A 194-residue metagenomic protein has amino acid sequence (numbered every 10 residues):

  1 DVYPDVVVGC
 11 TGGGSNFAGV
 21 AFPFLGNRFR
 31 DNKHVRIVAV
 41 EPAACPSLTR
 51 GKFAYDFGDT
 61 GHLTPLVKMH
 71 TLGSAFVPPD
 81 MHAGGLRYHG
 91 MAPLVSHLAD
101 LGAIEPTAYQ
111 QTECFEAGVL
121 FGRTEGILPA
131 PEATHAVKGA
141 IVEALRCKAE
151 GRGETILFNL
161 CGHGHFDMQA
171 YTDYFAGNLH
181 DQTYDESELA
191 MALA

Functional and structural regions predicted by a protein language model:
D1, G26-H34, A39-I127, P131 (+1 more regions): Active-site/ligand-binding loops adjacent to catalytic centers
Y3-A18, I37, E154-L160: A short, small-residue-rich loop immediately preceding and capping a beta-strand
C10-A21, S47-T49, A133-I141, H165-M168: Short glycine/serine/threonine-rich phosphate/pyrophosphate-binding segments that cradle anionic phosphate groups
G12-S15, G19, G73, G85 (+2 more regions): Glycine-centered flexibility sites
F22, G26, V142-L145, D173: Short, well-ordered alpha-helices that flank and scaffold nucleotide-derived cofactor binding pockets
R36, L157, C161-A170, Y174-F175: C-terminal, active-site-flanking charged/polar segments
G122-C161: C-terminal structured "cap/appendage" subdomains that terminate the fold
